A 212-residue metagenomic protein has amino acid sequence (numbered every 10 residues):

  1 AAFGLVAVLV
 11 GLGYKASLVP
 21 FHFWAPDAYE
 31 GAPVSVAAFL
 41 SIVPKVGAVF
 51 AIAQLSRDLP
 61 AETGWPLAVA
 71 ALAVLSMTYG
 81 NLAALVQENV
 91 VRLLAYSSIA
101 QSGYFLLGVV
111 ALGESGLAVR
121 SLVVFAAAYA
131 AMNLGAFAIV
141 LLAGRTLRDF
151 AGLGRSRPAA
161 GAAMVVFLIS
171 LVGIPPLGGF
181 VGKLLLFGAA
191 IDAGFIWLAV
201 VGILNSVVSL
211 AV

Functional and structural regions predicted by a protein language model:
A1-V212: Alpha-helical transmembrane segments of multi-pass membrane proteins predominantly involved in bioenergetics
